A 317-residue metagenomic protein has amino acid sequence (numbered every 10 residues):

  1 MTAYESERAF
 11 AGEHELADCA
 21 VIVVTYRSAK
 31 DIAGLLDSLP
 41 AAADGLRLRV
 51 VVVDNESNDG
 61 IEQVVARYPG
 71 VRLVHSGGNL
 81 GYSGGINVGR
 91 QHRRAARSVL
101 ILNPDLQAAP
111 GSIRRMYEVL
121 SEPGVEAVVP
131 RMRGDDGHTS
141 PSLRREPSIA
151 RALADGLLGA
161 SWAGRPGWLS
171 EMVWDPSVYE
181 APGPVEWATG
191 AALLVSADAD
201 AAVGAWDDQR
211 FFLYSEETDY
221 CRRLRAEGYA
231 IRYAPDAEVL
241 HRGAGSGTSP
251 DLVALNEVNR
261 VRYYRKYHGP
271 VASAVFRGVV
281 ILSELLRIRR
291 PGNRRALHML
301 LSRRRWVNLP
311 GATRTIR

Functional and structural regions predicted by a protein language model:
S28-A42: Short, well-formed alpha-helical segments that are part of the catalytic scaffolds of diverse glycosyltransferases
S38, D54-E62, G78: A conserved acidic beta->alpha catalytic loop
H75-R94: Glycine-rich, basic loop-to-helix element that forms the pyrophosphate-binding segment of sugar-nucleotide handling
A96-Q107: Short beta-strand-to-loop acidic/aromatic patch adjacent to the donor-nucleotide binding site
A109-S142: Conserved donor NDP-sugar-binding/catalytic core segment of glycosyltransferases
P147-V185: Short, flexible, basic/aromatic active-site loop/helix in glycosyltransferases
V178-A205, Q209-E238: A short, conserved alpha-helix in the catalytic core of glycosyltransferases
D251-V261, R265, P270-R317: Non-catalytic, C-terminal membrane-associated alpha-helical segments of glycosyltransferases
